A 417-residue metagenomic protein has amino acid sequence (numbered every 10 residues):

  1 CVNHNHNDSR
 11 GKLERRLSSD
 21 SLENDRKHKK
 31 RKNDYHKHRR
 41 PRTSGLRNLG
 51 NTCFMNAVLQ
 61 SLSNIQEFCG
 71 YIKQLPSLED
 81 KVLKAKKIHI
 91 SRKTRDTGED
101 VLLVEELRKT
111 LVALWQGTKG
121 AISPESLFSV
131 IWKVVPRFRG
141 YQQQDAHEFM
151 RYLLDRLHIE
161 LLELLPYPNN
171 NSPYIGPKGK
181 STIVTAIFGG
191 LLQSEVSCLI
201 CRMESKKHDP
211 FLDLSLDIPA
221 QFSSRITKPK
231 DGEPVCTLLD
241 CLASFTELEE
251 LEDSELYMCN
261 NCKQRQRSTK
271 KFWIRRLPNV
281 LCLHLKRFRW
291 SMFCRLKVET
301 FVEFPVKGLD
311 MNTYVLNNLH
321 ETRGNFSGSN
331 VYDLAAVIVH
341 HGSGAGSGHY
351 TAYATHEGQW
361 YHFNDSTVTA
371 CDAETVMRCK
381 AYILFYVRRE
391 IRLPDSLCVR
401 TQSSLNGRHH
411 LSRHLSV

Functional and structural regions predicted by a protein language model:
C1-K37, P41, L75, A85-H89 (+5 more regions): Exposed substrate/partner-binding surface patches
K30, Y71-P210: Papain-like cysteine protease catalytic cores
H38-V82, L154-L157, L161: Active-site nucleophile-adjacent alpha helix/oxyanion-hole segment immediately C-terminal to the catalytic cysteine
P41, G45-L46, G50, N56 (+4 more regions): Conserved aromatic-histidine-acidic binding/catalytic patches
L46, L191-S194, E252-E255: Residue-level signal for mature regions of secreted extracellular proteins and peptides
L46-S61, Q142-Y152, G346-H349, L384: Active-site nucleophilic cysteine motif
N48, V58, T97, G117 (+5 more regions): Hydrophobic alpha-helical scaffolding
C53, C198, L283: Carboxylate-rich, divalent-cation-coordinating active-site regions
